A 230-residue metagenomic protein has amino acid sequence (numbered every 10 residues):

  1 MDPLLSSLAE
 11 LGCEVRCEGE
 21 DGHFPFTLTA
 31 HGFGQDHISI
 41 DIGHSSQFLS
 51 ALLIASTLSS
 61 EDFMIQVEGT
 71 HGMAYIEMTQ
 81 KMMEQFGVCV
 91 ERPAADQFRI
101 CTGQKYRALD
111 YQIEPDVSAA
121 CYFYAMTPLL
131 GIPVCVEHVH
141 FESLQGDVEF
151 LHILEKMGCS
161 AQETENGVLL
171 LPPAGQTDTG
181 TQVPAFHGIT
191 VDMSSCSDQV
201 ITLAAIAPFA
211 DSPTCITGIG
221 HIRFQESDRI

Functional and structural regions predicted by a protein language model:
M1-I230: Structural preference for solvent-exposed beta-strand-turn elements and adjacent flexible terminal/loop segments within
